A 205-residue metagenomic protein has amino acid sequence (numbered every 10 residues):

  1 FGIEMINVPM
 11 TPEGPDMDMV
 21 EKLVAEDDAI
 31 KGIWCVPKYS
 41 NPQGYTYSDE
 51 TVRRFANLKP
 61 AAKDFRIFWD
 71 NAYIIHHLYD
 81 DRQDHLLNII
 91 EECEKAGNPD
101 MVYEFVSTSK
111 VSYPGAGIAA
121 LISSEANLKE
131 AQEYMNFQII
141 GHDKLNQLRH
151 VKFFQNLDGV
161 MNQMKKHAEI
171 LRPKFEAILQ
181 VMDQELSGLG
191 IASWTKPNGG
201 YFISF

Functional and structural regions predicted by a protein language model:
F1-I3: Substrate-binding/gating loop at the entrance of the active-site cleft, primarily in PLP-dependent aminotransferase-like
M5, E13, K38-N41, Y73-I75 (+3 more regions): Short, solvent-exposed loop/turn segments at secondary-structure junctions
N7, I67-W69, H150: Hydrophobic residues in well-ordered beta-strands that form the structural core
M17-D28, S40-P114: Active-site pre-lysine segment of PLP-dependent enzymes
W34-P37, F68-N71, V106, A120-I122 (+2 more regions): Short beta-strand segments
E91-R172, Q184: Conserved core segment of the aminotransferase class I/II
M164-L179, I191-F205: Conserved glycine-rich beta-strand-loop-beta hairpin in the small C-terminal domain of fold type I
Q184-I191: Hydrophobic alpha-helical bundle segments that form small-molecule/ligand-binding pockets
